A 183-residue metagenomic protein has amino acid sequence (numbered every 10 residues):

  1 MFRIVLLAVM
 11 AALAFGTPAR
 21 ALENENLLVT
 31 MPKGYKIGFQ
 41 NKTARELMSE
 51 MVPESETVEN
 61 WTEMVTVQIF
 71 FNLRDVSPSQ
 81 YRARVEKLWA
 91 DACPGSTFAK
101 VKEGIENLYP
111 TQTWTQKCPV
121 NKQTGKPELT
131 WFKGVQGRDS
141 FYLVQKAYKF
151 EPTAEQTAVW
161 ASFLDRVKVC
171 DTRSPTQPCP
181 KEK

Functional and structural regions predicted by a protein language model:
V5-A14: Bacterial N-terminal signal peptides
F15-A21: Sec/Tat signal peptide C-region and signal peptidase I cleavage site
A21-Q40: Short N-terminal segments immediately surrounding and downstream of signal-peptide cleavage
G34-R74: Secretory pathway targeting signatures of secreted, lumenal, and periplasmic proteins
E63-E106: Mid-chain, structured segments of secreted extracytoplasmic proteins
L88-K133: Signature of long, low-cysteine stretches enriched in small and polar/charged residues
K126-F141, A147: A short, surface-exposed beta-strand/turn
D139-K183: Surface-exposed amphipathic alpha-helical segments
